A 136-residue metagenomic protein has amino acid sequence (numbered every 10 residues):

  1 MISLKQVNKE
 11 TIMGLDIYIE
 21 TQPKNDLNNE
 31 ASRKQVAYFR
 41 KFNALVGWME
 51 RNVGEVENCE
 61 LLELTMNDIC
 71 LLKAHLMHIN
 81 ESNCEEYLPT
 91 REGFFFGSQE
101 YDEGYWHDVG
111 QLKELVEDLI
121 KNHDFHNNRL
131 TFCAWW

Functional and structural regions predicted by a protein language model:
I2-W136: Acidic (Asp/Glu-rich) sequence patches and key acidic residues that form negatively charged surfaces used
